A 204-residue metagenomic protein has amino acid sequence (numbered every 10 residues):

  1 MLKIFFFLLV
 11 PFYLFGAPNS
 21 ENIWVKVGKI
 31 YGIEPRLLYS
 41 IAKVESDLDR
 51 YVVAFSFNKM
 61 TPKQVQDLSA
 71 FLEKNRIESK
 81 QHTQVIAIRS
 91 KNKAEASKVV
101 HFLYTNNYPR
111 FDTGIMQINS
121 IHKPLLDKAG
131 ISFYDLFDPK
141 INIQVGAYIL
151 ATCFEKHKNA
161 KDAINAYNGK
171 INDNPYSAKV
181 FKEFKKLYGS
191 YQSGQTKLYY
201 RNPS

Functional and structural regions predicted by a protein language model:
L2-L14: Sec-dependent N-terminal signal peptides
A17-S193: Catalytic glycan-binding domains that act on GlcNAc-containing polysaccharides
Q195-S204: Low-complexity, Gly/Ser/Thr/Pro-rich intrinsically disordered linker/tail segments
